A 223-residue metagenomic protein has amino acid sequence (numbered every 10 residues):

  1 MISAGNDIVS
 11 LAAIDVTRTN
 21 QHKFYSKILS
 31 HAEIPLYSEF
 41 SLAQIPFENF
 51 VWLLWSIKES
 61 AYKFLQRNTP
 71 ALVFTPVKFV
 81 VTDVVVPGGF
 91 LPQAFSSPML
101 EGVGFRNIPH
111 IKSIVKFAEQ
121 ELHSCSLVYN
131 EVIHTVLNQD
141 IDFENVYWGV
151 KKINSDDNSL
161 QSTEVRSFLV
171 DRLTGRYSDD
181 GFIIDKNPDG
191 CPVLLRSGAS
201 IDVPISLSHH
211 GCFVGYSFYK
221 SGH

Functional and structural regions predicted by a protein language model:
M1-H223: Core catalytic alpha/beta fold that binds nucleotide/phospho-ligands
